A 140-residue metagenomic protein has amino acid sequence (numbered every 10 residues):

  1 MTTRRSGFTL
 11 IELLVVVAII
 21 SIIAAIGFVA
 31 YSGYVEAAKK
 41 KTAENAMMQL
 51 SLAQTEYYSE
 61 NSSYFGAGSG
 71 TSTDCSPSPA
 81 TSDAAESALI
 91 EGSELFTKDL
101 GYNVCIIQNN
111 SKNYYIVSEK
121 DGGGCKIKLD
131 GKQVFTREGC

Functional and structural regions predicted by a protein language model:
T2-V35: N-terminal single-pass transmembrane signal-anchor helix
T3-R4, K40, T97, T136: Short, intrinsically disordered low-complexity segments
V16, F28, V35-E36, K41 (+2 more regions): N-terminal cationic amphipathic segment used for targeting or macromolecule association
A18-A25, A46-M48, Q54-T55, G92: Alpha-helical interaction segments
E36-S63: Membrane-proximal N-terminal amphipathic helix
E56-C140: Periplasmic/extracellular, small/polar-rich flexible segments of pilin-like filament-forming proteins
